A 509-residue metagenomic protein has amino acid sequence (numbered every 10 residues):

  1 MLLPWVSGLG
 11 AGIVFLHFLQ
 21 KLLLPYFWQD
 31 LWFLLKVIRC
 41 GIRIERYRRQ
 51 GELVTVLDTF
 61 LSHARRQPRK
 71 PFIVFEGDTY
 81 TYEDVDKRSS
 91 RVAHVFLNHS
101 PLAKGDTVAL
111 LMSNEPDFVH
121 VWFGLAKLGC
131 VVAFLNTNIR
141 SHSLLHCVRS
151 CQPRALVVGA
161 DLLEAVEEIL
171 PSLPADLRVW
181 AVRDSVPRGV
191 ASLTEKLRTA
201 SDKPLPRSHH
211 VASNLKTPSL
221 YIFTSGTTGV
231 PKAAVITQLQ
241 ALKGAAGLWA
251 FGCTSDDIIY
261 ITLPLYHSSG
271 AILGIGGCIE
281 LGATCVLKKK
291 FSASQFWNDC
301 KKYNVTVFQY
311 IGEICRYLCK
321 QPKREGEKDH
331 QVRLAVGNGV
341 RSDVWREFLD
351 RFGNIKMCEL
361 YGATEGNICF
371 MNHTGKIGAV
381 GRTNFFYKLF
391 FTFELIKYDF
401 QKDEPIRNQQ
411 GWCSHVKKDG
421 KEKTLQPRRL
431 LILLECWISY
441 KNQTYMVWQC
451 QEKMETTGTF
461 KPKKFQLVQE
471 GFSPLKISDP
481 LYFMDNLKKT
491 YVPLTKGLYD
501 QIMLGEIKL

Functional and structural regions predicted by a protein language model:
M1-K104, L110, L128, L170-D176 (+3 more regions): N-lobe entry segment of adenylate-forming
M1-L16, P171, K388, L395-I396 (+1 more regions): AMP-binding adenylation
P68-P71, D106, N114, A181-V182 (+4 more regions): Conserved pre-ATP/AMP-binding loop-to-beta segment of ANL
T81-D84, S219-K243: Conserved AMP-binding A3 loop
R88-H94, D202-K203, A234-T254, T262 (+3 more regions): Conserved structural elements of the adenylate-forming
D106-L110, T217, F251-K288, I314: Conserved AMP-binding loop of ANL adenylate-forming enzymes
A109-L111, F118, W122, A126-A160 (+4 more regions): Short beta-strand->loop structural element characteristic of the AMP-binding/adenylate-forming
S141-H142, R149, R154, D161-E195 (+3 more regions): Conserved adenylate-forming
